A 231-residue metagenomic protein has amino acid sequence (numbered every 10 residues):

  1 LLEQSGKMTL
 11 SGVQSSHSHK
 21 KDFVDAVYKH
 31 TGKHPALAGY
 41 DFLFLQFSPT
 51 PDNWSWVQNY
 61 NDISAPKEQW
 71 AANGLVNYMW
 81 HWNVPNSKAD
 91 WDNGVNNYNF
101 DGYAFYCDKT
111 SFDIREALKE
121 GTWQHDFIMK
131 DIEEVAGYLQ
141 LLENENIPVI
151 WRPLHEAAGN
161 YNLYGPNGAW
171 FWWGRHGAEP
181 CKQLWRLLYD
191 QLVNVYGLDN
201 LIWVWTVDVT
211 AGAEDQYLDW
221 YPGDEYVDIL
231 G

Functional and structural regions predicted by a protein language model:
L1-N59, K67: N-terminal module-boundary/linker segments of secreted carbohydrate-active enzymes
L10-Q14, R152-H155, W185-Q216: Aromatic-lined carbohydrate-recognition surfaces of secreted/lumenal glycan-active proteins
S16-S18, L43-Q46, W82-P85, H155-G159 (+1 more regions): Solvent-exposed loop/turn segments at secondary-structure junctions within structured extracellular/periplasmic domains
H19-K29, Y60-S64, G137, V207-P222: Alpha-helical scaffolding within the catalytic cores of extracellular/periplasmic polymer-degrading hydrolases
P35, Y161, E214-Y217: Short, well-ordered secondary-structure micro-motifs
A38-Y40, Y217-G231: Aromatic- and acid-rich polysaccharide-binding/catalytic face of secreted or lumenal carbohydrate-active enzymes
S48-N194, L198: Substrate-binding cleft of extracellular glycoside hydrolase catalytic domains
